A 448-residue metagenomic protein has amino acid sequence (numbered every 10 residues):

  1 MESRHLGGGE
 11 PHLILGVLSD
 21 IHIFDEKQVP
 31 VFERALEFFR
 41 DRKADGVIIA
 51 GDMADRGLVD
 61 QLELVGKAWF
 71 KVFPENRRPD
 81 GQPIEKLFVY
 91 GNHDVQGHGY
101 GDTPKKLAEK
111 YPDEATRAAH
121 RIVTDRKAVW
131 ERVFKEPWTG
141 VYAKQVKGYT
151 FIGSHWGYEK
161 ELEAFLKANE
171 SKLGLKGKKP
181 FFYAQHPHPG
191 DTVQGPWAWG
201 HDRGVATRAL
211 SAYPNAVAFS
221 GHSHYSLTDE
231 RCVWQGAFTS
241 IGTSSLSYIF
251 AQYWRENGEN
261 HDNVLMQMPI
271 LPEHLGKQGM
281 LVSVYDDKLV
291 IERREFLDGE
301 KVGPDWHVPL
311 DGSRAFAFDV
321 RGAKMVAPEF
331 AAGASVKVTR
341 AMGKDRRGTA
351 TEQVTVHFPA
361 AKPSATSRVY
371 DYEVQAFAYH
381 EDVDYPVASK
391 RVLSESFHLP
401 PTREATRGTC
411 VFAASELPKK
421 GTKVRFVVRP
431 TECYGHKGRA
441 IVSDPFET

Functional and structural regions predicted by a protein language model:
M1-L64: N-terminal active-site segment of His-dependent metallophosphoesterases
P11, E159-A164, K172-F238, A365 (+1 more regions): Active-site-proximal segments of metal-dependent phosphoesterases and phosphodiesterases across multiple
D20, G51-D52, G91-N92, H186 (+1 more regions): Active-site glycine-centered loops adjacent to acidic/histidine catalytic or metal-binding residues that shape
V59-S171, L175, V205, A209-A212 (+4 more regions): Extended active-site neighborhood of metal-dependent phosphoesterases/phosphodiesterases
M268-E395, I441-F446: A short C-terminal boundary segment appended to hydrolase-like catalytic domains
P359-A360, T402-K420: Signal that preferentially marks extracellular ectodomain short beta-strand elements of beta-sandwich modules
A414-H436: Beta-strand-rich modules
